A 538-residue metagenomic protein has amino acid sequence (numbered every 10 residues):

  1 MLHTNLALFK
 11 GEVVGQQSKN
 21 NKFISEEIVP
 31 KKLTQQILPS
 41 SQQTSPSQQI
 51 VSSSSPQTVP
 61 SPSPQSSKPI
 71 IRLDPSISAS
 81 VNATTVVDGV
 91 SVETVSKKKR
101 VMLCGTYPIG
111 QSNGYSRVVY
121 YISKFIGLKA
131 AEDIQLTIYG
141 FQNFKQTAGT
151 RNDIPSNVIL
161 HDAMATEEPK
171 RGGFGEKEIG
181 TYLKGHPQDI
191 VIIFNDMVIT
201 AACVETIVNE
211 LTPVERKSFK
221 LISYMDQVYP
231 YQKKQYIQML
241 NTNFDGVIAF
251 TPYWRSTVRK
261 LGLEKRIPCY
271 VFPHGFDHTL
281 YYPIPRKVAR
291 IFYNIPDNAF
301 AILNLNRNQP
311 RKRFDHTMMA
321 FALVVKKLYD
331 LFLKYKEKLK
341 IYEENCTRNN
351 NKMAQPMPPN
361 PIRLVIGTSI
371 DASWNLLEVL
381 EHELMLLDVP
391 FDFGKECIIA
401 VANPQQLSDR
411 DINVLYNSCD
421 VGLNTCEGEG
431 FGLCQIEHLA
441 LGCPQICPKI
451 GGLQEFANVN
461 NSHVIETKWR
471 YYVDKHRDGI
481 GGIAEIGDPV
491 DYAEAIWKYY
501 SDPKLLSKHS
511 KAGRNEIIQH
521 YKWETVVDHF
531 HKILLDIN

Functional and structural regions predicted by a protein language model:
M1-K10, K19-E26, K31-K32, S67-T147 (+2 more regions): N-terminal subdomain of nucleotide-sugar transferases
M102-C104, P296-K312, M318-F321, L364: Conserved donor-binding/catalytic core segment of Leloir-type glycosyltransferases
Y253, G275: Carbohydrate-associated surface elements
Y282-I295, L331: A short helix/loop element that forms part of the nucleotide-sugar donor recognition site in Leloir-type
I341, N350-P361, I366-T368, L377-V414: Nucleotide-activated donor-binding/catalytic signature segment of Leloir-type glycosyltransferases, i.e., the conserved
E427: Aromatic "clamp/platform" in nucleotide-sugar-dependent glycosyltransferases that forms part of the donor/acceptor
Q454-K498: Change "using UDP/GDP/dTDP sugars" to "using nucleotide sugars
D491-E494, K498, L505-Q519, K532: A short, well-ordered alpha-helix in the C-terminal region of glycosyltransferases
